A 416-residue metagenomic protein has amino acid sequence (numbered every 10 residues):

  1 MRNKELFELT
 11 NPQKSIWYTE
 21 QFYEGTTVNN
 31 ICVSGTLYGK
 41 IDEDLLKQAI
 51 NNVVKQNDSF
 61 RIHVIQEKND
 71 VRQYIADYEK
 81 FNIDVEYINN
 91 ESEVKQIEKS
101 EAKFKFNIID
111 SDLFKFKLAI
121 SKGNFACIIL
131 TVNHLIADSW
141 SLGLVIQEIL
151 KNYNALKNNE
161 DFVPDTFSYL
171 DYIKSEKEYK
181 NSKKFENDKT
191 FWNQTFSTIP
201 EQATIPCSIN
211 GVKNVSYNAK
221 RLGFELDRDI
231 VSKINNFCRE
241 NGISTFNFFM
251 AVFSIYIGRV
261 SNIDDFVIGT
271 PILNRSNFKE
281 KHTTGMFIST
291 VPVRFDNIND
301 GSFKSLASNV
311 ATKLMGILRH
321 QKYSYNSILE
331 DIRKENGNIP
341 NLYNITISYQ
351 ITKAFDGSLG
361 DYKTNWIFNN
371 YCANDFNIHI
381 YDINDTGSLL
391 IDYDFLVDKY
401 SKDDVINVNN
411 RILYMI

Functional and structural regions predicted by a protein language model:
M1-E24, K47-E93, I97, D112 (+4 more regions): Short amphipathic alpha-helices and their capping loops
R2-E8, E20-I31, K47, D58-F60 (+6 more regions): His-Asp-centered acyl/peptidyl-transfer active-site segments
R2-K4, G39-K55, Y74-S111, K189 (+4 more regions): A short, small/polar-residue-rich loop/turn motif at beta-strand boundaries within alpha/beta enzyme cores
N3, Y38-R61, L130-Q147, K220-N262 (+5 more regions): Acyl activation and transfer enzymes in specialized metabolism, enriched for ANL adenylate-forming modules
L6, P12, Y18, A119-S168 (+1 more regions): Active-site-proximal acidic secondary-structure segment that organizes catalysis
E24-N30, A76-Y78, K122, I129 (+4 more regions): Short, flexible turn/loop "capping" segments at secondary-structure junctions
F60-V64, I149-S168, F196, Q202-T204 (+4 more regions): A short N-terminal helical cap/helix-turn-helix that marks the beginning of AMP-binding/adenylate-forming
V64-Q66, L118-K122, I380-N384: Short, low-complexity Ser/Thr-rich regulatory SLiMs
